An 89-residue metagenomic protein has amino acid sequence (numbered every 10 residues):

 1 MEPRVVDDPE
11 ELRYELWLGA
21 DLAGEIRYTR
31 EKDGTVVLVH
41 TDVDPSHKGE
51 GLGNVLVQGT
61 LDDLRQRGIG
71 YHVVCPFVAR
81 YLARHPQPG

Functional and structural regions predicted by a protein language model:
M1-R13: Active-site rim helix/loop that mediates acceptor-substrate recognition in acyltransferases
R13-A23: Conserved beta-hairpin
D21-T29, V37: Conserved beta-strand in the GNAT
T35-D44: Conserved acetyl-CoA binding element of GNAT-fold acetyltransferases
H47, G51-L56: Conserved acetyl-CoA pyrophosphate-binding loop and the N-cap/start of the following alpha-helix in GNAT-like
V55-G70: Conserved acyl-CoA
Y71-P76: Catalytic nucleophile loop
